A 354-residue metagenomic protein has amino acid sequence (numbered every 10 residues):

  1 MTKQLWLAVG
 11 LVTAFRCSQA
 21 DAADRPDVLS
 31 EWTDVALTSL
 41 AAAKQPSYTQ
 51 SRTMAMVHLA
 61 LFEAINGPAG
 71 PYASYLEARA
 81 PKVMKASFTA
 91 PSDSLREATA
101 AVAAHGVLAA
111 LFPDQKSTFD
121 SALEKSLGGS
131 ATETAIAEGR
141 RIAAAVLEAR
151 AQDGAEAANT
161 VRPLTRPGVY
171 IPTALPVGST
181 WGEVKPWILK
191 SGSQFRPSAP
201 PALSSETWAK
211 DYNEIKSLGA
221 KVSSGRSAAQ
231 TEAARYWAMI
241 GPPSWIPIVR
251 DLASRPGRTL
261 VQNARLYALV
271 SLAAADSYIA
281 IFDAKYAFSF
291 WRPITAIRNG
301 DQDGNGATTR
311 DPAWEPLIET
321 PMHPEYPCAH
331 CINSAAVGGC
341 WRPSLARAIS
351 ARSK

Functional and structural regions predicted by a protein language model:
M1-Q4: Positively charged n-region of N-terminal signal peptides that target proteins for export
W6-R16: Bacterial N-terminal signal peptides
R16-A22: Sec/Tat signal peptide C-region and signal peptidase I cleavage site
A23-K354: Acidic/polar surface patches and capping/hinge elements
